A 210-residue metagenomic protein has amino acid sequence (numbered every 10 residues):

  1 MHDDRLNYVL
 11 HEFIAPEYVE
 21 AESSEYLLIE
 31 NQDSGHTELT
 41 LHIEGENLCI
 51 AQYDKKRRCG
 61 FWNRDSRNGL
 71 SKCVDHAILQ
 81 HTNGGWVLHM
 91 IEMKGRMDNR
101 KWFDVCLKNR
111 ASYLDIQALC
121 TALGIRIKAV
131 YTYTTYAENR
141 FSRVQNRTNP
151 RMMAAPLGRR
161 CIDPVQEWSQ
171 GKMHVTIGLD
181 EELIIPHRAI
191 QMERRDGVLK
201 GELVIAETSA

Functional and structural regions predicted by a protein language model:
M1-N68, T134-A210: C-terminal tail/extension regions appended to the core domain(s) of diverse proteins
W62-R67, A77-Q80, C120-A122: Catalytic micro-motifs at enzyme active sites that drive phosphoryl/nucleotidyl and oxygen chemistry
D65-V74, K101-N109: Phosphate/oxyanion-binding active-site loops and adjacent basic polyanion-contact surfaces
H76-I78, V87-G95, S112: Conserved catalytic cores of phosphodiester-cleaving nucleases, focusing on short active-site segments
L79-W86, Y136-N139: Short, flexible beta-strand-to-coil junctions
M93-I116: Mg2+/Mn2+-dependent nuclease catalytic core
R110-G124, P156-D163, E167-W168: Structural alpha-beta junctions
I116-N146: Nucleic-acid nuclease catalytic cores
